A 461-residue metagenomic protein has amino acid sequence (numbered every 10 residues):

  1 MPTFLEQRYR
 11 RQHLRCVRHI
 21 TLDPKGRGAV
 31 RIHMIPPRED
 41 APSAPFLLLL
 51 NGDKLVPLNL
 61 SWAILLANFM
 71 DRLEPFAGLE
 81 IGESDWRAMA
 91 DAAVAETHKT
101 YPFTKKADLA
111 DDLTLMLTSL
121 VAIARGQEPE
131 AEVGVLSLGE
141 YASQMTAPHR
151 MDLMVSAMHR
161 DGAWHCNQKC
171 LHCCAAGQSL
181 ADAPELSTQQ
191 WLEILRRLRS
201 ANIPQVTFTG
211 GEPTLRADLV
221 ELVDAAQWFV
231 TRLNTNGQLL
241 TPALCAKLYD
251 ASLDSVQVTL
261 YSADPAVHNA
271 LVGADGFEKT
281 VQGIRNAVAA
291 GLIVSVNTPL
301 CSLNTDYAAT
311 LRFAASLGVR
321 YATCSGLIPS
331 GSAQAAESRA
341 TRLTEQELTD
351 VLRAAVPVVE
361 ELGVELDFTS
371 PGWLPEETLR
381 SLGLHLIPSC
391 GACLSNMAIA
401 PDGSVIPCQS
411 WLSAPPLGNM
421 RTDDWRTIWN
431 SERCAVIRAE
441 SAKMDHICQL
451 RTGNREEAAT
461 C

Functional and structural regions predicted by a protein language model:
M1-D152: Flexible, acidic/Gly-rich N-terminal and inter-domain linker regions that tether and position cofactor-handling modules
P2-H13, V30-P37, Y261, A266-S389 (+3 more regions): Radical SAM enzyme [4Fe-4S]-AdoMet core and its adjacent flexible, acidic and glycine-rich loops/tails across
R8-R11, D402-C461: Flexible mid-to-C-terminal extensions adjoining Fe-S/redox cofactors in radical SAM and related proteins
Y101, D108-K247, A251, S255: Conserved alpha-helical substructure of the radical SAM core
E128-M151, S370-T378, P416-V436: Short, charged low-complexity linear segments at domain edges
H159, A163-C166, C170-C173, C390-C393 (+3 more regions): Short cysteine clusters
